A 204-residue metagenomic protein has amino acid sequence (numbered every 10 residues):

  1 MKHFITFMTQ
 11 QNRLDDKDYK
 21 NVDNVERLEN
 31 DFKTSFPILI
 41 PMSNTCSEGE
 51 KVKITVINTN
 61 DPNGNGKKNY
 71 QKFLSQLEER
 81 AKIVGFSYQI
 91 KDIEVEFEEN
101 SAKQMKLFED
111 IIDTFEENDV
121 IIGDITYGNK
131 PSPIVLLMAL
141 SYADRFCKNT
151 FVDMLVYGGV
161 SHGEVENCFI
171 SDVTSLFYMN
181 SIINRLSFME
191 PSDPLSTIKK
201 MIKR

Functional and structural regions predicted by a protein language model:
M1-V120, S141-R204: Long, low-complexity, Lys/Arg-enriched
F97-N100, I125-P133: Acidic, metal-coordinating catalytic cores used for nucleic-acid/nucleotide bond scission and strand-transfer chemistry
K130-D144: Short Gly/Thr/Asp-enriched flexible loops that form oxyanion-binding sites at enzyme active sites
